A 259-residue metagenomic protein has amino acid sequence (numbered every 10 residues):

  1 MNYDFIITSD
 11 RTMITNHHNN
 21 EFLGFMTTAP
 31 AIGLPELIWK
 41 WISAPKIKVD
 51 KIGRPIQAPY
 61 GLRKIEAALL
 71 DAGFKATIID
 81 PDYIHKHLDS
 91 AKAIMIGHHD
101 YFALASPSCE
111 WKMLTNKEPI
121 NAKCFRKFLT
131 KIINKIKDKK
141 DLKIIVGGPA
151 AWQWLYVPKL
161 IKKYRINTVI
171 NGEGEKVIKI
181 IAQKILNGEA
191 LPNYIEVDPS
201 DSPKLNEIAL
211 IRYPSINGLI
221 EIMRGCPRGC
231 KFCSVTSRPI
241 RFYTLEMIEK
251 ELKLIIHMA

Functional and structural regions predicted by a protein language model:
M1, M13, I38-W39, K46-K51 (+4 more regions): Conserved Radical SAM active-site core
M1-F5, D89-S90, Y213-I216: A short, charged/proline- and glycine-enriched loop that marks the coil->beta-strand transition at the N-terminal
S9-D10, P149: Cofactor-binding loop segments of dinucleotide-utilizing enzymes, especially the Rossmann-like FAD- and NAD(P)+-binding
M13-N20: Short N-terminal binding/cap micro-motifs at the start of the first secondary-structure element
E21-I52, Y101-K127: A solvent-exposed, charged loop/short amphipathic helix patch at secondary-structure junctions
A44-A72: Short, charged N-terminal beta->alpha structural module
G61, T77-E207: Glycine-rich beta-alpha loop elements in corrinoid/cobalamin-binding modules across cobalamin-dependent enzymes
L205-A259: Radical SAM [4Fe-4S] cluster-binding motif and immediate context
